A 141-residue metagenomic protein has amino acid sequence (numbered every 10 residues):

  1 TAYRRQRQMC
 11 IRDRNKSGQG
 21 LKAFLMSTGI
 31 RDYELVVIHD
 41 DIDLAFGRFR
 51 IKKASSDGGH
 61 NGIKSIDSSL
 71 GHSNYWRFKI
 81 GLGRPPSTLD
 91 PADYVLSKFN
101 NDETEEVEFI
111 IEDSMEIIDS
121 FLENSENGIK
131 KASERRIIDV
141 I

Functional and structural regions predicted by a protein language model:
T1-I11: Single conserved hydrophobic/aromatic residue that forms the stacking wall/gate of nucleotide- or nucleobase-binding
Y3, R14, S55, G59: Short, conserved glycine- and acidic-residue-centered signature motifs in active-site or ligand-binding loops
Q6, E34, P91: Conserved catalytic motifs of the protein kinase core domain
I11, H39, L82: Short beta-strand/turn micro-motifs composed of small residues that flank or help shape donor/cofactor-binding pockets
R12-R14, D41-L44, N127: Short glycine-rich anion-binding loops that position phosphate/pyrophosphate groups of nucleotides and phosphorylated
G18-Q19, D93: Conserved strand-to-helix beginnings and helix N-cap segments that scaffold or border functional pockets
L21-S68: Conserved beta-loop-beta/alpha segment of the NTase-like Rossmann-fold superfamily that binds/positions NTPs
R48-G58, I63-I141: Phosphate-binding/catalytic loops
